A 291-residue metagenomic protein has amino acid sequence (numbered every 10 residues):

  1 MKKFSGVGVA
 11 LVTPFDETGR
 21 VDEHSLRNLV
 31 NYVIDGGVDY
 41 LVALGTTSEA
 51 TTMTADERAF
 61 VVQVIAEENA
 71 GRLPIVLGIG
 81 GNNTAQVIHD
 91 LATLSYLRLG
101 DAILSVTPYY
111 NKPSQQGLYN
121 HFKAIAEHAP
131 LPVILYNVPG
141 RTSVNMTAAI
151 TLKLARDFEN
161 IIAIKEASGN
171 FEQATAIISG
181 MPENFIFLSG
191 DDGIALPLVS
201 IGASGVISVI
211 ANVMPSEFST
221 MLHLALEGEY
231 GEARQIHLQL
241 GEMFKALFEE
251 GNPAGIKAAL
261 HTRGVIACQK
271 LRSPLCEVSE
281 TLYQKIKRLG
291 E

Functional and structural regions predicted by a protein language model:
K2-S143: Active-site beta->alpha loop and helix N-cap motifs at the rims of alpha/beta catalytic domains
G6-P14, G36-V38, T47, T93 (+2 more regions): C-terminal alpha-helical cap/extension of soluble enzyme domains
E23-V30, A148, E280-K287: Short, amphipathic alpha-helical "lid/cap" segments that border enzyme active or binding sites
L26, R58, V62, V87 (+8 more regions): A general structural signal for well-ordered alpha-helical segments in protein cores
G36, F60, V64-E68, T93 (+9 more regions): Alpha-helical structural signal in soluble globular domains
E127, R141-F248: Catalytic alpha/beta core domains of metabolic enzymes, predominantly
N137-V138, N160-I161, R272: Glycine-rich phosphate-binding "P-loop"
